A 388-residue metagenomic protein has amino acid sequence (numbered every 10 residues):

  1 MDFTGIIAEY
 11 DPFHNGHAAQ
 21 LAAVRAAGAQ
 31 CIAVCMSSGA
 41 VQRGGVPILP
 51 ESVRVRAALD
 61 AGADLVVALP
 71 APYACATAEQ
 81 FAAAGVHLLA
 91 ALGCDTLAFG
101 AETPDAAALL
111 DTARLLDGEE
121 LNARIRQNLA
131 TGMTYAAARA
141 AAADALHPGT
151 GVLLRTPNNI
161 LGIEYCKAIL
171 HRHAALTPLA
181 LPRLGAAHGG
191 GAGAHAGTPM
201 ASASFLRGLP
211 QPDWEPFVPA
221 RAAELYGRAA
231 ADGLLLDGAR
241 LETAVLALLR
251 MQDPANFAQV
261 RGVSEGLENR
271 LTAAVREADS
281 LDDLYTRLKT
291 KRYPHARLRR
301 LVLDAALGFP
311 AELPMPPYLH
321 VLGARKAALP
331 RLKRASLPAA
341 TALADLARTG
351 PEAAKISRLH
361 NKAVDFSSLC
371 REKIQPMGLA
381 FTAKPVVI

Functional and structural regions predicted by a protein language model:
M1-R54: N-terminal catalytic cores of NTP/NDP-binding nucleotidyl/phosphoryl-transfer enzymes
G5-I7, C35-M36, V67-L69, L179-L181: Short beta-strands and strand-loop turn motifs
R25, L59, V86-A90: Non-catalytic positions within long, well-ordered alpha-helices that form the structural scaffold/packing of enzyme
V53-R56, L332: Acidic, Ser/Thr-rich peripheral helices and adjacent loops at domain boundaries
V55-P70: A glycine-rich helix N-cap at a beta->alpha junction
L69-I388: Active-site cores that bind ATP or allylic diphosphates and position pyrophosphate for catalysis
